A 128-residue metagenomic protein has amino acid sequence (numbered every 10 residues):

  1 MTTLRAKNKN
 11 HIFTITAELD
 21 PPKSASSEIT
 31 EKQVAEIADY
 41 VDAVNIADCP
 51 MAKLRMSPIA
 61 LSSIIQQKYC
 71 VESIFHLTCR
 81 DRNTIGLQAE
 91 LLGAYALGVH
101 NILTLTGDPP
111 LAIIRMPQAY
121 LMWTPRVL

Functional and structural regions predicted by a protein language model:
M1-D20, S24-S27: N-terminal amphipathic alpha-helix/helix-capping segment at the start of soluble metabolic enzymes
R5-N10, V34-D39, I59-C70, L91-V99: Acidic (Asp/Glu)-rich catalytic clusters
A6, H100, G107, L121-L128: Extended substrate/RNA-proximal surfaces in nucleic-acid metabolism proteins
I15-L19, V44-I46, S73-L77, I102-T104: Hydrophobic faces of well-ordered beta-strands that scaffold small-molecule active sites in alpha/beta enzyme cores
A25, A38, D42-I59, P109-Y120: Glycine-rich, proline-tolerant flexible connector loops at the mouths of alpha/beta enzymes
A52-H76, Y120-L128: Alpha-helix-loop-beta-strand connector modules within alpha/beta enzyme cores
C79-A96: Glycine-rich anion/phosphate-binding loops
L91-A119: Conserved thiamine diphosphate
